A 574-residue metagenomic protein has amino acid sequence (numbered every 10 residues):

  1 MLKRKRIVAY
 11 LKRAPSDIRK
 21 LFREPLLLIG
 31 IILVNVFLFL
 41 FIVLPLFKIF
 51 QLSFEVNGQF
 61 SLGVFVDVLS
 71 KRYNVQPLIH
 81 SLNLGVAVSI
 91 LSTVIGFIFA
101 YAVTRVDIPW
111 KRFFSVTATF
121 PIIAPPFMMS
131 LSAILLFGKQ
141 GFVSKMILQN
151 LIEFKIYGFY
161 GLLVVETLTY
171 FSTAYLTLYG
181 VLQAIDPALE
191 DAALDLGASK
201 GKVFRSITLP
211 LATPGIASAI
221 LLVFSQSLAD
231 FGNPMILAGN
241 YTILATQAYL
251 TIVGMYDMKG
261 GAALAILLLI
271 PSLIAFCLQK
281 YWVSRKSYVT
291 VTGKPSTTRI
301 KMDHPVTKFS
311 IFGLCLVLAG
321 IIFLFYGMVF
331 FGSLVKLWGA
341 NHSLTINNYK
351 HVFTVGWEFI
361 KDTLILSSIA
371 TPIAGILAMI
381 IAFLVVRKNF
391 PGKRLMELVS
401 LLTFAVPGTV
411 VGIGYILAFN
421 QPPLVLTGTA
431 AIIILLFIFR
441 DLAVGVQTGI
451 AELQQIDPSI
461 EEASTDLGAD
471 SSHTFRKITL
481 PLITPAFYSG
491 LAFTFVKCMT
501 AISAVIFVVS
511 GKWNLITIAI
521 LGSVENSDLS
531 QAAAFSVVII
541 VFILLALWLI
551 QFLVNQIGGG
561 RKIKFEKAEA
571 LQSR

Functional and structural regions predicted by a protein language model:
M1-L33, K280-L316, Q551-R574: Transmembrane alpha-helical segments of polytopic membrane transport and secretion proteins
I7-L11, S53-G63, L136-Q149, L237-A245 (+3 more regions): Peri-membrane helix termini and adjoining interfacial loops of integral membrane proteins
A14-R19, S61-L69, L344-F353: A short amphipathic helical element positioned immediately N-terminal to and/or at the very start of a transmembrane
R23-G58, S70-Q183, L209-G232, A263-K280 (+6 more regions): Membrane-water interface segments at the C-terminal ends of transmembrane alpha-helices in multi-pass inner-membrane
D191, S199, K286-M302, W338-V352 (+1 more regions): Juxtamembrane inter-helical linkers in multi-pass membrane proteins
F231-M255, A340-N341, I502-L529, K562-A570: Glycine-rich helix-loop "coupling/hinge" segments at transmembrane-helix boundaries in multipass transporters
T246-P271: Helix-loop-helix hairpin linking two adjacent transmembrane segments in secondary transporters
